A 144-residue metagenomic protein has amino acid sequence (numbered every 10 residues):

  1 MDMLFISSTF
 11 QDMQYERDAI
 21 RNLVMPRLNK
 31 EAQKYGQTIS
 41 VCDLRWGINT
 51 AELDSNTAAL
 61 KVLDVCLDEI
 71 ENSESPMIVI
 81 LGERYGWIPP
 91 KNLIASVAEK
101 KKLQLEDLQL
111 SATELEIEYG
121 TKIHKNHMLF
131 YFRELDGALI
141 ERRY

Functional and structural regions predicted by a protein language model:
M1-L81, I123: Conserved N-terminal substructure of TIR/SEFIR domains
M13-Y15, T50, Y85-P90, G137-E141: Short catalytic/ligand-binding loop motif for oxyanion handling, primarily in non-cytosolic enzymes, centered on
R21-L23, N92-A98, R143-Y144: Short secondary-structure boundary/capping segments
Q37, I94-A95, G137: Flexible domain-boundary/linker segments
D54-V65, E69, S75, E83-I123: Conserved TIR/SEFIR loop-to-helix hotspot centered on a Trp-containing motif with a nearby acidic residue
V62-C66, Y131, Y144: Aromatic-residue hotspot detector
L81-E83, R133-E134: Short, well-ordered beta-to-alpha junction loops that form the rim of enzyme active sites and present histidine/acidic
T121-R143: Gly/Pro- and small hydrophobic-enriched strand-loop and loop-to-helix capping segments that sit at the rims
